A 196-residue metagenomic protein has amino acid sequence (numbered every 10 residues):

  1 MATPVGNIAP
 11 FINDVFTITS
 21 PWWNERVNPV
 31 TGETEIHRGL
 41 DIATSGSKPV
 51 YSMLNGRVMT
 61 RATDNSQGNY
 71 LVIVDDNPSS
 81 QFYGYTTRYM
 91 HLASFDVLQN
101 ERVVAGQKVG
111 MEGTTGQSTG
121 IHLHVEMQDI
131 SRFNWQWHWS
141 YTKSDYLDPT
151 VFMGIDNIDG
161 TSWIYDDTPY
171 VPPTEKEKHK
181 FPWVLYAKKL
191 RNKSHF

Functional and structural regions predicted by a protein language model:
M1-N69, P78-S79, A105, T114 (+5 more regions): Surface-exposed, glycine-biased beta-strand/turn segments
E25-R26, N65, D96, D129-S131: Feature marks short, surface-exposed loop/turn motifs that line or immediately flank catalytic pockets and channel
T34-R38, F82-Y89, W139-V151: Glycine-rich, flexible loop segments associated with nucleotide phosphate handling
H37, H91, H122-E126: Histidine-centered divalent metal-coordination motifs
S45, Y51, R61, F82-Q107 (+1 more regions): Short histidine-centered loop motifs in beta-beta connectors
R57, M90-D96, T150-I155: A short, sequence-level motif marking secondary-structure junctions
N69-V74, E101-Y170: Conserved, short, structured surface segments that act as functional micro-motifs
I73-G84: OB-fold (S1/OB) nucleic-acid-binding surfaces
